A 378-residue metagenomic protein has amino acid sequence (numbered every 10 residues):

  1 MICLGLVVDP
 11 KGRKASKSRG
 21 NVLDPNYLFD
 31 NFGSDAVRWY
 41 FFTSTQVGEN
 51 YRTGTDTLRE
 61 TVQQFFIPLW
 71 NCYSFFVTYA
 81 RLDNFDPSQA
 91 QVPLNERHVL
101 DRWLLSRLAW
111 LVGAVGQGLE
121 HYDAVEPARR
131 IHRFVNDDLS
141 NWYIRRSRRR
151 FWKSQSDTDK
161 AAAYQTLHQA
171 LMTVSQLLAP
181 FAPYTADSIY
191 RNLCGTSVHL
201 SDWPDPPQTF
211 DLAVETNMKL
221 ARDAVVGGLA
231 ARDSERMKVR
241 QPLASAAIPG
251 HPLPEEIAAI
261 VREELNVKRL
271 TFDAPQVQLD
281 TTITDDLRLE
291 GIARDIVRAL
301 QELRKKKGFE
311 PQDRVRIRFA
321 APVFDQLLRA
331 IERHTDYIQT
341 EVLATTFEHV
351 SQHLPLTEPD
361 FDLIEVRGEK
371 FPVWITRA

Functional and structural regions predicted by a protein language model:
C3-D30, S34, L58-A378: Feature 926 captures the class I aminoacyl-tRNA synthetase adenylation module centered on the KMSKS loop
W39-Y40: Non-catalytic, structured segments within soluble enzyme domains
T43: Structured mid-domain segments that build the active-site/substrate or prosthetic-cofactor binding neighborhood
E49-L58: Short, solvent-exposed helix-loop connector elements
